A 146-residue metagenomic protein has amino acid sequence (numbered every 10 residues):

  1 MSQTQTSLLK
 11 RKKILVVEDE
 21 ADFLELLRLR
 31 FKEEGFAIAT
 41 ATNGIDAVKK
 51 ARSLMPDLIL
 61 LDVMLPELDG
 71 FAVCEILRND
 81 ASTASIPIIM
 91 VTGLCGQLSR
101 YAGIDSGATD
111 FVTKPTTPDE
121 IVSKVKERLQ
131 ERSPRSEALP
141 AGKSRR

Functional and structural regions predicted by a protein language model:
M1-K13, D119-R146: Non-catalytic signal-transmission and effector/linker regions of two-component phosphorelay proteins
L24, P66, A84, G96 (+1 more regions): The feature encodes the CheY-like receiver
E25-E33: Charged docking surfaces used in two-component/phosphorelay signaling
R28, A72, C95-T113, D119-S123 (+1 more regions): Alpha4 helix (beta4-alpha4-beta5 surface) of REC/receiver domains from two-component response regulators
N43-D46, D69-A72, C95: Acidic catalytic/metal-coordinating carboxylates
K49, F71-A84: Short amphipathic alpha-helix used as the core "switch/output" element in two-component signaling
L54-L60, L65: Active-site beta3 strand of CheY-like receiver
